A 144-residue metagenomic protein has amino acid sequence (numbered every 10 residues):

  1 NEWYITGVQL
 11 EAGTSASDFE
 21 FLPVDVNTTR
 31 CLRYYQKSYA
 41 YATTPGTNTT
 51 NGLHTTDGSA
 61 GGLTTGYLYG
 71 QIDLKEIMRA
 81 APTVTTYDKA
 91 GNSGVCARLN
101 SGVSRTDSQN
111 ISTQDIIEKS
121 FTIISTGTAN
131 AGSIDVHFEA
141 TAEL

Functional and structural regions predicted by a protein language model:
N1-T44, T141-E143: Extracellular polysaccharide-targeting segments
Y39-P45, T50-L144: Phosphate/adenylate-binding glycine loop and adjacent helical scaffold
